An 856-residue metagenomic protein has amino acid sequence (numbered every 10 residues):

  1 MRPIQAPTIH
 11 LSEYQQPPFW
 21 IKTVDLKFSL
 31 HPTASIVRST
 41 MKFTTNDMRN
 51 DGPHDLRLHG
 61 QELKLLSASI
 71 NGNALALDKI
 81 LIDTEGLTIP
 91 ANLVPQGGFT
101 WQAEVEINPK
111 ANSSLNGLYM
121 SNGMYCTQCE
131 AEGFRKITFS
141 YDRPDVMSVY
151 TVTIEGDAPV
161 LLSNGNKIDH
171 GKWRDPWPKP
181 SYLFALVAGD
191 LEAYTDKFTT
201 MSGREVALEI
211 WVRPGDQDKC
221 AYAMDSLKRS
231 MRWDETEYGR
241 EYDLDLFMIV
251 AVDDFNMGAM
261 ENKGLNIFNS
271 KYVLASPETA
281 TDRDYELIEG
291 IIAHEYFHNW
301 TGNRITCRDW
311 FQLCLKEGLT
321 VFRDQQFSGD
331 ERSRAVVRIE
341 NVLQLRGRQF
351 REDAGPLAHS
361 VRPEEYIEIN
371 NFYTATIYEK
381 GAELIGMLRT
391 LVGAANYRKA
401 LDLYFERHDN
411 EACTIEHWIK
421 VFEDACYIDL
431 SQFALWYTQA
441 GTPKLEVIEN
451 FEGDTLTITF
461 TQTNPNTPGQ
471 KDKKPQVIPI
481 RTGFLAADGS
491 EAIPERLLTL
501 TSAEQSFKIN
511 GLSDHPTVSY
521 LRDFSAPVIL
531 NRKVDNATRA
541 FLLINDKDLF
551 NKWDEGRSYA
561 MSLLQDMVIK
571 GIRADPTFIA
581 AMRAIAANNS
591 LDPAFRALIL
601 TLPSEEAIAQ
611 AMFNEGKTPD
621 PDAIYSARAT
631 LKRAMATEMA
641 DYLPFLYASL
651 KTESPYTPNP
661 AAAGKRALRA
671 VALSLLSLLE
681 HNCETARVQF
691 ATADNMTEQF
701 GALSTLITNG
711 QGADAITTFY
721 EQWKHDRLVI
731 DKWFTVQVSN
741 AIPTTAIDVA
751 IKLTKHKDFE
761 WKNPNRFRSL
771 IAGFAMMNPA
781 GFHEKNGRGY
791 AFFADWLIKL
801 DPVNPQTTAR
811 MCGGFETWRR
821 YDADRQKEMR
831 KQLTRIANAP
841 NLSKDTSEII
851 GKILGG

Functional and structural regions predicted by a protein language model:
M1-I36, M48, Y119-C126, R135 (+1 more regions): N-terminal, polar/Ser/Thr-rich
R38-F43, G60, P95-N112, Y150-A158 (+4 more regions): Short, hydrophobic/aromatic-enriched beta-strand segments in well-ordered soluble domains
K42-L63, S140-D142, V149-D157, T461-G483: Surface-exposed beta-strand/loop patches in extracellular or lumenal glycoproteins
N46-S121, T501-H515: A surface-exposed beta-strand-loop module
K64-N71, D429-S431, T442-Y520, A609 (+2 more regions): Beta-strand-rich binding/interaction modules
E104-K197, K219-C220, F433, D548-W553: Extended, low-hydrophobicity, Ser/Thr/Pro/Gly-biased non-transmembrane segments
W173, S202-F460: Hydrophobic alpha-helical and helix-loop surface patches within well-folded domains that function as non-catalytic
R346-G347, T374, N510-G856: Long, ordered, helix-rich scaffold segments
